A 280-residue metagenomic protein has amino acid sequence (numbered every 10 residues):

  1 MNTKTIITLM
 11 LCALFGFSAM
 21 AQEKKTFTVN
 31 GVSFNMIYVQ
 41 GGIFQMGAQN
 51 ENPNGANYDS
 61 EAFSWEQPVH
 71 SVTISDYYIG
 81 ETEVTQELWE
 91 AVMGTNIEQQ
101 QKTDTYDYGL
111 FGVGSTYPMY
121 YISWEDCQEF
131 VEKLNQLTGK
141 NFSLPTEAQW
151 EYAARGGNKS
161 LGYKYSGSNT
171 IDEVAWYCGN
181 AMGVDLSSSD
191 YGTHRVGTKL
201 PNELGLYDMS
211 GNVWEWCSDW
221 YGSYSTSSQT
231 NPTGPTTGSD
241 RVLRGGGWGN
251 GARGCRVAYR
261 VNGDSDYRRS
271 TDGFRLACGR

Functional and structural regions predicted by a protein language model:
M1-I7: Bacterial N-terminal signal peptides that target proteins for export
T8-G16: Bacterial N-terminal signal peptides
F17-A21: Sec/Tat signal peptide C-region and signal peptidase I cleavage site
Q22-G41, Q45-M46: GGW-centered surface loops in extracellular recognition modules
V32-N35, Q40, P68, T73-S75 (+11 more regions): Residues that flank catalytic or metal-binding motifs in active/ligand-binding sites
I43-I171, D219-S223, C278-R280: Active-site microenvironments of metalloenzymes and redox enzymes
N57-H70, N158-K159, Y191-G192, M209-R280: Surface-exposed recognition segments
E173-S210, V261-D266: Short, well-ordered junction/capping motifs at the entry into regular secondary structure
